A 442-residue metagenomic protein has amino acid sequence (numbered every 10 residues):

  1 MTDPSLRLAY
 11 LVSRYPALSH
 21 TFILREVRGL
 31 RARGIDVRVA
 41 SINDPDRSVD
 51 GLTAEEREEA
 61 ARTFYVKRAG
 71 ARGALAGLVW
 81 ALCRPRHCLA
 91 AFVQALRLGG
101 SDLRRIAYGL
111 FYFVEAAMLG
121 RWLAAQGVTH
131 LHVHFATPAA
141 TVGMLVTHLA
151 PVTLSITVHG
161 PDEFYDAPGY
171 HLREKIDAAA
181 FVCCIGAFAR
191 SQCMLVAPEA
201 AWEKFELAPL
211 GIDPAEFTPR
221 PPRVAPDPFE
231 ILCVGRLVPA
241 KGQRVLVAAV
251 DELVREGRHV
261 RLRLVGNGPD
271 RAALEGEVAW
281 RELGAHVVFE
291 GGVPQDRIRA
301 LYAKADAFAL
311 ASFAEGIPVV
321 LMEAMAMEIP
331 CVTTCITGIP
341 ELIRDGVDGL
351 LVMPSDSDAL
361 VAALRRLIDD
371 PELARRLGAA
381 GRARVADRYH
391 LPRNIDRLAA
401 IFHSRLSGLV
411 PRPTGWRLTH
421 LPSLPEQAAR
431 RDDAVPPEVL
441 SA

Functional and structural regions predicted by a protein language model:
M1-A69, A124, D177, L210 (+5 more regions): N-terminal subdomain of nucleotide-sugar transferases
I176, G292-V293, A300-A305: Short alpha-helical donor nucleotide-sugar binding micro-motif in glycosyltransferases
F188, G211: Carbohydrate-associated surface elements
R223-D251, R263-V265: Conserved donor-binding/catalytic core segment of Leloir-type glycosyltransferases
E275-V293: Nucleotide-activated donor-binding/catalytic signature segment of Leloir-type glycosyltransferases, i.e., the conserved
F313: Aromatic "clamp/platform" in nucleotide-sugar-dependent glycosyltransferases that forms part of the donor/acceptor
P330-T333: Short hydrophobic beta-strand element within catalytic cores of glycosyltransferases and related nucleotide-activated
D345-G346, L350-S357, R366-P371: Conserved acidic donor-binding segment of nucleotide-sugar-dependent glycosyltransferases
